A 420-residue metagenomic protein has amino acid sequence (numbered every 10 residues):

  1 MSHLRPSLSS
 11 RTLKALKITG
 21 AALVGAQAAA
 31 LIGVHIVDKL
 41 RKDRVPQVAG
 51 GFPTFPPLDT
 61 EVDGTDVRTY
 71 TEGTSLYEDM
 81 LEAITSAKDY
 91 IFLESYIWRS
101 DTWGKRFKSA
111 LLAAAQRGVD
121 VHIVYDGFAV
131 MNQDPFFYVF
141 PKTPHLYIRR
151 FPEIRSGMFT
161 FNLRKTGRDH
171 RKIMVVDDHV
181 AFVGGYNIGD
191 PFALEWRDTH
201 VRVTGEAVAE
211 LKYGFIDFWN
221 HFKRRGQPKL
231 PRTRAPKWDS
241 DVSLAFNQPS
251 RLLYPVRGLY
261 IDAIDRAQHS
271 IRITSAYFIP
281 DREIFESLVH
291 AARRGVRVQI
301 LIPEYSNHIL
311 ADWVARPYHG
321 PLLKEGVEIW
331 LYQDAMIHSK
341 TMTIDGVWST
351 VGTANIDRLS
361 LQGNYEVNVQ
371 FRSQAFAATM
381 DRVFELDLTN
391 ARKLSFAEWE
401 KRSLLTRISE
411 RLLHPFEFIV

Functional and structural regions predicted by a protein language model:
S2-R150, R155-V420: Charged, low-complexity intrinsically disordered terminal segments
